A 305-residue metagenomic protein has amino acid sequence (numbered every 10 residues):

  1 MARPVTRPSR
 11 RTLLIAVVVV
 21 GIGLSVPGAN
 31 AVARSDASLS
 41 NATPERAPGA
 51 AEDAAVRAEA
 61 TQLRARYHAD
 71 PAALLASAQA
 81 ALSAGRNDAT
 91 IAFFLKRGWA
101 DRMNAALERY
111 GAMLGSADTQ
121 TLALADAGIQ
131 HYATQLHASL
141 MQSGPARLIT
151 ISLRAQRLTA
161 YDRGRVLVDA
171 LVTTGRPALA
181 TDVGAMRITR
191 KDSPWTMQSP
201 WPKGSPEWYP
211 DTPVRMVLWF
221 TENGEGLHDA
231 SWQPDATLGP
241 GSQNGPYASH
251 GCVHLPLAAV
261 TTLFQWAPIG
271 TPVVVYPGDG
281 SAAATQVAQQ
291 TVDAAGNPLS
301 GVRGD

Functional and structural regions predicted by a protein language model:
M1-R7: N-terminal secretory signal peptides that target proteins for export/translocation
R10-L14: N-terminal export leaders
V17-G21, A58, Q62-L75, Q79-A84 (+4 more regions): Exported/periplasmic cell-wall-interacting domains
G21-V32: Hydrophobic alpha-helical membrane-insertion segments, chiefly the h-region of N-terminal signal peptides
V32-A106, A125-I129: Amphipathic alpha-helical assembly segments used for oligomerization, scaffolding, or translocation
A92-F93, L114-G115, G144-R147, R215 (+2 more regions): Second-shell loop/turn segments in exported
L107, G111-L148: Long amphipathic alpha-helical scaffold segments
T134-G239, F264-Q265, P298-G304: Gly/Pro-biased beta-strand-loop elements
